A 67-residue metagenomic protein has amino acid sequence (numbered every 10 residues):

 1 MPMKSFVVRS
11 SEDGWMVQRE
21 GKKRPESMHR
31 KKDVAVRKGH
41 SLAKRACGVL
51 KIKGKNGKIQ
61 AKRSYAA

Functional and structural regions predicted by a protein language model:
M1-K4, I59-A67: A cross-kingdom feature marking charged/low-complexity
P2-R24: Short aromatic-glycine-(Arg/Gly/Cys) micro-motifs in beta-strand/loop hairpins
S5-V7, L42, L50: Short, surface-exposed charged micro-motifs
K23, G57-I59: Residue-level signal for glycine
S27-H29, R63: Short hydrophobic alpha-helix segments
H29-A46: A short, charged, amphipathic alpha-helix used as a generic interaction element across diverse proteins
H40, K55-N56: Active-site-proximal or metal-binding-adjacent scaffold patches in catalytic folds
C47-G54: A short amphipathic beta-strand at an alpha->beta junction
